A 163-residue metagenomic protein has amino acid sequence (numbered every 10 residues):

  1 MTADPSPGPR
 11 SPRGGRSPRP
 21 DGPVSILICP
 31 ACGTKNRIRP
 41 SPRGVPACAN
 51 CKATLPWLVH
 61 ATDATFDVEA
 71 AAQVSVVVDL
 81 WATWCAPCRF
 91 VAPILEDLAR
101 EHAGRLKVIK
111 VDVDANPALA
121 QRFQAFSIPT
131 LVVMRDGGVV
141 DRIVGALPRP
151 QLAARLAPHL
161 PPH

Functional and structural regions predicted by a protein language model:
I26-L27, V45, A82: Residues immediately within or flanking Cys/His clusters that coordinate Zn2+ in small zinc-binding modules
C29-C32, C48-C51: Short cysteine-rich clusters marking metal-coordination/redox-active sites
N36, T54-L55, A92: Cys/His-rich microdomains that often coordinate metals
R37-P46: Short linker/helix segments within small regulatory modules
V59-V76: A short beta-strand-turn-helix
A61, L80, A92-A118, A125-I128: Thiol-based oxidoreductase modules, predominantly thioredoxin-like and allied folds used for disulfide exchange
Q73-V74, W81-W84, S127: Short pre-active-site segment immediately N-terminal to redox-active cysteine/selenocysteine motifs in thiol-based
S127-H163: Non-catalytic, surface beta->alpha helical segment in thiol-disulfide oxidoreductase systems
